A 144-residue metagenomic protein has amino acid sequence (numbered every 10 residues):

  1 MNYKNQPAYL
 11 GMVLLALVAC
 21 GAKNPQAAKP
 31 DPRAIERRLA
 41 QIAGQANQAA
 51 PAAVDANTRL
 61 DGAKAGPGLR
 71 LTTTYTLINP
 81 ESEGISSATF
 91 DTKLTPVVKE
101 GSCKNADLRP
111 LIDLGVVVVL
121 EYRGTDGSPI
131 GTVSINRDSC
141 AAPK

Functional and structural regions predicted by a protein language model:
N2-L10: Bacterial N-terminal signal peptides that target proteins for export
L17-A19: C-terminal motif of bacterial Sec signal peptides marking the signal peptidase cleavage site
G21-N24: Bacterial signal peptide processing site
K29-A49: Post-signal peptide N-terminal segment of mature Sec-exported envelope proteins
V54-N79: Short edge beta-strands and adjacent turn/loop segments
Y75-N79, Y122-D126, I135: A mature extracytoplasmic/lumenal domain signature
E83-P110: Short, non-transmembrane amphipathic alpha-helical segments
E100-G131: A short amphipathic beta-strand at an alpha->beta junction
